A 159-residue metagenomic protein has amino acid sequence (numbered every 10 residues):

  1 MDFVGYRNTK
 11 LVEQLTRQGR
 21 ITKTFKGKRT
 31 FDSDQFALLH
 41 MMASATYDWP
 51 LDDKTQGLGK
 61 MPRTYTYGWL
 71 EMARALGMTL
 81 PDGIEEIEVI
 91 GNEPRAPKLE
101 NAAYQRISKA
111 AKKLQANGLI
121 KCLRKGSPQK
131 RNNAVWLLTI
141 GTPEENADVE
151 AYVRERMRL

Functional and structural regions predicted by a protein language model:
M1-P81: Short recognition helix of helix-turn-helix/winged-helix DNA-binding domains
L11-L15, A103, V149, V153: Generic structural signal of hydrophobic/aromatic residues within well-ordered alpha-helices of folded domains
W49-N132: Winged helix-turn-helix DNA-binding recognition segment
V135: ATP/NTP phosphate-donor binding region
T139-L159: Short, amphipathic alpha-helical interaction segments positioned at domain boundaries
